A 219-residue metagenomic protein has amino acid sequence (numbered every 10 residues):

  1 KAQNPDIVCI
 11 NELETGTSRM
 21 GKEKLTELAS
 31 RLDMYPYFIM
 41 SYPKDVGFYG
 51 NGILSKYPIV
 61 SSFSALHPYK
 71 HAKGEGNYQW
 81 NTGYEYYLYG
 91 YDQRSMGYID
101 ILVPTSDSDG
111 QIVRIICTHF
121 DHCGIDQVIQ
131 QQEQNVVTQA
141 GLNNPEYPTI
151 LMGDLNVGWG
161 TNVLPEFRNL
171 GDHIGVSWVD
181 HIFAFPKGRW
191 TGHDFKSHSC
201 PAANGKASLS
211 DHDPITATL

Functional and structural regions predicted by a protein language model:
K1-Q3, I7, R19, Y35-L219: Active-site regions of metal-assisted phosphoester/phosphodiester hydrolases, unifying DNase/endonuclease modules
I10: A short beta-strand submotif of the Rossmann-like class I SAM-dependent methyltransferase core that lines
L13-E14, D121: Short beta-to-alpha linker loops that shape the active-site pocket of alpha/beta-hydrolase fold enzymes
E14-E27, R31: Membrane-embedded segments
